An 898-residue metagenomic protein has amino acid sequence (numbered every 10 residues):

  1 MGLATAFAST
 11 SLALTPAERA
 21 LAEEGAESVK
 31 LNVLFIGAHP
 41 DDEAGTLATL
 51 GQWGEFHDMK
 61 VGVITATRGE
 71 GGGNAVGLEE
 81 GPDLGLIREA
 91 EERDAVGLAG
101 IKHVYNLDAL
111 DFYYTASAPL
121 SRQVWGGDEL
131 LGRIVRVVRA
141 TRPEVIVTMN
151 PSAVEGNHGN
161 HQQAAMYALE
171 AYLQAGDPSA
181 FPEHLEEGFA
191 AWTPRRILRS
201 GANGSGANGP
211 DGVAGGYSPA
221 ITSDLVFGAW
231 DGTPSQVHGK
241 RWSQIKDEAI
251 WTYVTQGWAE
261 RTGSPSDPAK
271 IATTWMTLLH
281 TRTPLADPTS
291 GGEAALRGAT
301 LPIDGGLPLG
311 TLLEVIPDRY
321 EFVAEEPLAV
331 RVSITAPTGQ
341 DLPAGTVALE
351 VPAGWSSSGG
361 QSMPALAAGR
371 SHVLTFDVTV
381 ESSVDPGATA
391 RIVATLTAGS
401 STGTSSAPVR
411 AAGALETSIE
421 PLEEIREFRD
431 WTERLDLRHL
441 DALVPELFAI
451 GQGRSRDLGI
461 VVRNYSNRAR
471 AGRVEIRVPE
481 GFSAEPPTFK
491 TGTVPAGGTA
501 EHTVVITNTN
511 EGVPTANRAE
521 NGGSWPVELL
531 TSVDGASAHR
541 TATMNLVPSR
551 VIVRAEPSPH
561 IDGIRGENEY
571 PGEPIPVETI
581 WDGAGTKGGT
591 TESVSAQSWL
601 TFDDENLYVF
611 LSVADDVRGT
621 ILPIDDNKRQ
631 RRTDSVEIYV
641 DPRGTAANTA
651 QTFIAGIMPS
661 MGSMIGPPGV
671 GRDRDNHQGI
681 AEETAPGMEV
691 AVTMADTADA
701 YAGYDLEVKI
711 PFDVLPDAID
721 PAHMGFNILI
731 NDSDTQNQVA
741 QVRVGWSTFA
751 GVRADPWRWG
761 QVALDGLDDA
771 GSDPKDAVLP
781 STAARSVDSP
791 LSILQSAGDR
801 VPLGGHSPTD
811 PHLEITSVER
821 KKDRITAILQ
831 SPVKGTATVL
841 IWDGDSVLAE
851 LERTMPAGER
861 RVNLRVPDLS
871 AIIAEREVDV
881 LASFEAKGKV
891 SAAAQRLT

Functional and structural regions predicted by a protein language model:
M1-T15: N-terminal export signals
T15-A140, Q162, L169-L173, D177: Active-site rim/loop-helix segments in enzyme catalytic domains that contact anionic ligands
T15-I36, S117-L312: Metal-dependent de-N-acetylase/amidase catalytic core
P288-V323, G413-A449, T591-A596, A685-M688 (+1 more regions): Low-complexity, acidic Ser/Thr/Pro/Gly-rich terminal tails and inter-domain linkers that flank the onset of structured
V323, T335-D341, S383, L437 (+5 more regions): Short solvent-exposed strand-capping/beta-turn motif centered on an Asx-Ser/Thr pair
P337, A365-A367, T379-P386, G492-A496 (+3 more regions): Short, surface-exposed loop/turn segments at beta-strand-coil junctions that are enriched for proline with nearby
P337-G354, R463-S483, P487, I728-L729 (+1 more regions): Short acidic, flexible loop segments centered on an aromatic residue
P445, L458-N464, G512-M855, R865-T898: Structural preference for beta-rich elements and adjacent junctions enriched in aromatics
